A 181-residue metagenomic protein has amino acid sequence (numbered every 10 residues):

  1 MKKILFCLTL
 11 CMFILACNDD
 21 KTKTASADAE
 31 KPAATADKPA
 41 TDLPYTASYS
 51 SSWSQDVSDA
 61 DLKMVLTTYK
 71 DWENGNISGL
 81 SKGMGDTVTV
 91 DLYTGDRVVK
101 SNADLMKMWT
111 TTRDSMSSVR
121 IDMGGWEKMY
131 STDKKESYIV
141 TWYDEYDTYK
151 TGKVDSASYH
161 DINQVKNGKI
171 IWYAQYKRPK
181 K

Functional and structural regions predicted by a protein language model:
M1-I4: Positively charged n-region of N-terminal signal peptides that target proteins for export
F13-A16: C-terminal motif of bacterial Sec signal peptides marking the signal peptidase cleavage site
N18-N74: Short, low-complexity N-terminal intrinsically disordered segments enriched in polar/charged residues
K21-T22, S156-K181: Short beta-strand edge/turn micro-motifs at domain boundaries
T68, G79-S81, V88, L105 (+3 more regions): Hydrophobic pocket/interface hotspot
I77-M129: A solvent-exposed, acidic/Ser-Thr-rich amphipathic alpha-helical stretch
D96-R97, Y146-S156: Short, cysteine-centered beta-strand-loop-beta hairpins and adjacent loop/turn segments enriched in charged/polar
K135-E145: A short hydrophobic beta-strand element
